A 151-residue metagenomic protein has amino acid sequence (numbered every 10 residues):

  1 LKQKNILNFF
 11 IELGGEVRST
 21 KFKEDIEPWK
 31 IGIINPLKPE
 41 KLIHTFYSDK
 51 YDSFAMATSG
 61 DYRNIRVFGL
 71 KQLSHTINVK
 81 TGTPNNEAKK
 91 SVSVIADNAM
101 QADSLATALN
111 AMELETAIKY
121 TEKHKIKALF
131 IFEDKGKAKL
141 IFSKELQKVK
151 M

Functional and structural regions predicted by a protein language model:
L1-M151: Mature catalytic core of soluble alpha/beta enzymes
